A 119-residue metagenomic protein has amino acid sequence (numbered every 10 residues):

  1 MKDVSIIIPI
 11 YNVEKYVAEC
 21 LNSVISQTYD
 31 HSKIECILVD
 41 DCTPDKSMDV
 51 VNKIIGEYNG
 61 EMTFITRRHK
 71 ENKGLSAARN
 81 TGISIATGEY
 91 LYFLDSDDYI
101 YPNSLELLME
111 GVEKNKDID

Functional and structural regions predicted by a protein language model:
M1-D119: Nucleotide-sugar donor-binding/catalytic module of glycosyltransferases that assemble extracellular/cell-envelope
